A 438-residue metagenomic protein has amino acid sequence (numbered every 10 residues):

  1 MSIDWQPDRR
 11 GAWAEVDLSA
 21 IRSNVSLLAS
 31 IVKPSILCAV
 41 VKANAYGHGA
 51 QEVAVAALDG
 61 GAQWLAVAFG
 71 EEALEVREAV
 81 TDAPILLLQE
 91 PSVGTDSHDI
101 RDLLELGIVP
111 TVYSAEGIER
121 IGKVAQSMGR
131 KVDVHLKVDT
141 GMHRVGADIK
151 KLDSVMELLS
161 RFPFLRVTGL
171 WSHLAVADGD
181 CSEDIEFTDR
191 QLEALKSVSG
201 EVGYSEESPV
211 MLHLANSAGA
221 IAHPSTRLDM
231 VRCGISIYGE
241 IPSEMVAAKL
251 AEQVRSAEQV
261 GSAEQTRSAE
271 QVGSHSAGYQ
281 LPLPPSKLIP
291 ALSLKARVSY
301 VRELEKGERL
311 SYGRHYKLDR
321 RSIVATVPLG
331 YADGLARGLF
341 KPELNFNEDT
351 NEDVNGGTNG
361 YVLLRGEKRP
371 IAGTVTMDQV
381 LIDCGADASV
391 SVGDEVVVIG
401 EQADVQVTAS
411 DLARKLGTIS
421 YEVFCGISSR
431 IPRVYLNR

Functional and structural regions predicted by a protein language model:
M1-V109, K123, R166, Q253-Q259 (+2 more regions): A charged N-terminal "starter" segment
R9-R10, A43-Q51, V55-D59, I118-K131 (+3 more regions): Active-site loop/helix belt of alpha/beta enzymes
I21, V76, L170, V298 (+1 more regions): Residue-level signal for inorganic ion chemistry
E71, Q89-T95, A115-G117, V138-T140 (+1 more regions): Short, acidic/turn-prone active-site loops that include or flank metal/cofactor- and phosphate-binding residues
D82-P91, P110-T111, K131-K137, V231-R232: Short hydrophobic/aromatic-enriched beta-strand-loop microsegments
Q89, V167, V298, I371-A372: A structural signal for short, hydrophobic beta-strand segments that form beta-sheets in beta-rich/all-beta domains
E303-R438: C-terminal accessory subdomain/extension
